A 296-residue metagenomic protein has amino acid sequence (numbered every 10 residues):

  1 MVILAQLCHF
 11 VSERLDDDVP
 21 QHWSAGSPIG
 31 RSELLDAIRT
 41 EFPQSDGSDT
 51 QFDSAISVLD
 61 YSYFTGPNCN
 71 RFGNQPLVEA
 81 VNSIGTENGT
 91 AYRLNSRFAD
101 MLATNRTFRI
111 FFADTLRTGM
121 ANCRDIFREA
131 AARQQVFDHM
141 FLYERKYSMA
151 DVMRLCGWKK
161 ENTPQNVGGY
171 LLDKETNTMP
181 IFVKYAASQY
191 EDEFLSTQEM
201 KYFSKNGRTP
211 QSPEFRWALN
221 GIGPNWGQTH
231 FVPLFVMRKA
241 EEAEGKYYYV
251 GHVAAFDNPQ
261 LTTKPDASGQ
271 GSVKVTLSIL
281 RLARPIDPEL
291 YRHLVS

Functional and structural regions predicted by a protein language model:
M1-G89: Accessory helical-bundle/CTD segments and flexible terminal tails appended to RecA-like ATPase motors
M1-V2, Q6-L7, V19, I38-F42 (+5 more regions): Generic hydrophobic, helix-prone segments enriched in Leu/Val/Ile
H9, D17-R39, P43-Q44, H139-K246: Acidic, glycine-rich low-complexity segments with interspersed aromatic residues
L15, P28, G47, S57 (+10 more regions): Short linear sequence elements within intrinsically disordered, low-complexity coil regions
S48, N105, E144, S148 (+2 more regions): Helix N-terminus capping/helix-initiation residues
V58-T178: Charge-dense, extended regions
Q75, A91-R93, R109, C123-R124 (+4 more regions): Short amphipathic alpha-helical surface micro-motifs
E241-S296: Compact mixed alphabeta submodule
